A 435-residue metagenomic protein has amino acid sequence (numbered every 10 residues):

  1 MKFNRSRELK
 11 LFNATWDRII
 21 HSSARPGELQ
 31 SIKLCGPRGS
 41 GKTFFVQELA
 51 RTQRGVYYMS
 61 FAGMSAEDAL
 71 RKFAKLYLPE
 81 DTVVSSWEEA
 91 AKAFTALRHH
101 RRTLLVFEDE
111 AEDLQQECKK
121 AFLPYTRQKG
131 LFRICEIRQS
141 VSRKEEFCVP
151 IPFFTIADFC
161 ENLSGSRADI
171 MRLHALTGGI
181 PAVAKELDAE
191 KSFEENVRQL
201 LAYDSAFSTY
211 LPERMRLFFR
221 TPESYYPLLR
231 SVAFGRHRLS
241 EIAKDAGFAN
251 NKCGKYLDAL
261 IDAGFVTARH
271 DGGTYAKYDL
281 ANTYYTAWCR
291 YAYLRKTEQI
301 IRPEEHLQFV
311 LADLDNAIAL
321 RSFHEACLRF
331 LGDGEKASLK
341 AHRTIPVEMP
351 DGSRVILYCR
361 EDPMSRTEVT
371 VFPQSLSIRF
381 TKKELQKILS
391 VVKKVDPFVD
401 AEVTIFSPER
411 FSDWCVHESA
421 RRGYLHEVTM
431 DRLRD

Functional and structural regions predicted by a protein language model:
M1-H21: N-terminal pre-P-loop "Q-motif" helix
P26-Q47: Walker A/P-loop nucleotide-binding motif
R54-M59, G63-V84, A287: Conserved NTP-binding/hydrolysis module of P-loop NTPases
F94-K119: Conserved P-loop NTPase "ATPase switch" module shared by AAA+ and STAND
E146-R172: Conserved small helical "lid"/interfacial subdomain of P-loop NTPases
L163-E213: Amphipathic alpha-helical "lid/sensor" segments that cap RecA-like P-loop NTPase cores
Q199-D351: Accessory nucleic acid-recognition modules appended to NTPase machines
A281-D435: A cross-kingdom feature that marks ATP-driven nucleic-acid transaction machinery
